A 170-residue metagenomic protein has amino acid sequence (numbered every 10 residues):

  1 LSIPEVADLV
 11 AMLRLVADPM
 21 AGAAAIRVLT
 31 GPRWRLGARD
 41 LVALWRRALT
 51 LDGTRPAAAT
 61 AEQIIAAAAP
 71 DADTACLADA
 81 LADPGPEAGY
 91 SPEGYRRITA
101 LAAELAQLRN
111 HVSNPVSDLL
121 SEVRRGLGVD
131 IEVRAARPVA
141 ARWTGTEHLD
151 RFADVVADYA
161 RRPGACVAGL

Functional and structural regions predicted by a protein language model:
L1-P56, G89, E93-R96, A106-N110 (+3 more regions): Conserved motor-region signature of P-loop NTPase helicases/translocases
R47-S91, I98-L108: Accessory alpha-helical DNA-binding modules that contact the DNA backbone or grooves
